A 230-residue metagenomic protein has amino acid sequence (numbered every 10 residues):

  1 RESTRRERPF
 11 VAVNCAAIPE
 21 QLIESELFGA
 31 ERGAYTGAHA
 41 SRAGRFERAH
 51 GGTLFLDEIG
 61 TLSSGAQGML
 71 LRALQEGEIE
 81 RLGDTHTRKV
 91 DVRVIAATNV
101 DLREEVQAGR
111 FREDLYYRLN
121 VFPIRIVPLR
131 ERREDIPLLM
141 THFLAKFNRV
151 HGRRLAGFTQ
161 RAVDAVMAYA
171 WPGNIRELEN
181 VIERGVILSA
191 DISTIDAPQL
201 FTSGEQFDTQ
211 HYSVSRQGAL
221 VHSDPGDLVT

Functional and structural regions predicted by a protein language model:
R1-T36, E47-S63, P128-R133, V181: Conserved post-Walker A coupling segment in P-loop NTPases
T4-R8, G83-R93, V100-S213, G218: Nucleotide-binding/hydrolysis machinery
F10, T53, I79, V92-I95: Hydrophobic/aliphatic anchor position in the core parallel beta-sheet of P-loop NTPase nucleotide-binding domains
R32, G65-K89, N99-Q107: Conserved catalytic/switch belt of AAA+ P-loop NTPases
H39: Phosphate-proximal small/polar/acidic motifs at interfaces that engage nucleotide phosphates, polyphosphates
G60, Q75, N120: Short acidic-aromatic loop segments in the C-terminal HATPase_c
I136, D224-T230: Cytosolic transmitter module of two-component histidine kinases and hybrid His-Asp phosphorelay receptors
